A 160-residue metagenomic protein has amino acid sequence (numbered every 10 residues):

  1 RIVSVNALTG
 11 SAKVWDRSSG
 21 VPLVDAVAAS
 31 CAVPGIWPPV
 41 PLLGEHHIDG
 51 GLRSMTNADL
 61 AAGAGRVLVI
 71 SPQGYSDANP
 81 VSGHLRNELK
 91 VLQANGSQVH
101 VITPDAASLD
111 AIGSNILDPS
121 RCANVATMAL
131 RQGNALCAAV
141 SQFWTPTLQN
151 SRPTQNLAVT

Functional and structural regions predicted by a protein language model:
R1-T160: Patatin-like phospholipase
